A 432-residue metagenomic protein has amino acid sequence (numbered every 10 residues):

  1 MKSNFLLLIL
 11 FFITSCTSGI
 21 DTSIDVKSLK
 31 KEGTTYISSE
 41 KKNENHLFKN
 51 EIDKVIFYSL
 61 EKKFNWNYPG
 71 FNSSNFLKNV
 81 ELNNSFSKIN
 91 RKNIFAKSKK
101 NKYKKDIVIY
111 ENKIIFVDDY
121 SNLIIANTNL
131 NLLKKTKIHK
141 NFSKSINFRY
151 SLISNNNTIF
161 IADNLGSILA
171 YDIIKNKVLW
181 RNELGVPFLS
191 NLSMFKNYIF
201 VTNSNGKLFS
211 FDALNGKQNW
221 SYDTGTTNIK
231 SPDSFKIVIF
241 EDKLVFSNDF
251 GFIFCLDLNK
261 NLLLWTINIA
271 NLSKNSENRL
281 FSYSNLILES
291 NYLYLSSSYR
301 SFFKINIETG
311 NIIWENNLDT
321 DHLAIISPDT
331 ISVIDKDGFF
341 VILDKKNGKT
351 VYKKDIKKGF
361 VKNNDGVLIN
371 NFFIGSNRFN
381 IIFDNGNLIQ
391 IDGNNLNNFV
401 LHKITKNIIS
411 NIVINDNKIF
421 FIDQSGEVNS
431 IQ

Functional and structural regions predicted by a protein language model:
F12-S15: C-terminal motif of bacterial Sec signal peptides marking the signal peptidase cleavage site
T17-I20: Bacterial signal peptide processing site
K30-L47, D53-N90: Blade/loop signatures of beta-propeller domains
S85-V108, L132-I153, K177-K196, Q218-E241 (+4 more regions): Extracytoplasmic beta-rich repeat domains
N127-N131, D172-N176, D212-G216, L258-N261 (+4 more regions): Short loop/turn segments that connect beta-strands within beta-propeller blades
I408-Q432: Blade-level signature of beta-propeller repeat domains, shared across WD40, Kelch, NHL, RCC1 and BNR/Asp-box propellers
